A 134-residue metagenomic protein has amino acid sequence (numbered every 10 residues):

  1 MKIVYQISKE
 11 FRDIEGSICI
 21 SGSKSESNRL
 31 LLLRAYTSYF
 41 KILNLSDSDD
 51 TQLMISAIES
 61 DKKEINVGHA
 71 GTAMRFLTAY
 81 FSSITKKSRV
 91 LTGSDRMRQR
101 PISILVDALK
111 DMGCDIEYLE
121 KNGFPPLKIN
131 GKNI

Functional and structural regions predicted by a protein language model:
M1-I134: Structural preference for solvent-exposed beta-strand-turn elements and adjacent flexible terminal/loop segments within
